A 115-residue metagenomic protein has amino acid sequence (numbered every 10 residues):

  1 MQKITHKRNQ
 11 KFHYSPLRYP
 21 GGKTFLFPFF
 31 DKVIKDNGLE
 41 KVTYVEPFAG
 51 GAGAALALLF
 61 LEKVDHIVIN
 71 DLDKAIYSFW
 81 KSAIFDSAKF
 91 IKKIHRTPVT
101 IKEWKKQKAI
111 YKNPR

Functional and structural regions predicted by a protein language model:
M1-A49, G53-A54, L61: S-adenosyl-L-methionine
F60-R115: Class I S-adenosyl-L-methionine-dependent methyltransferase module
